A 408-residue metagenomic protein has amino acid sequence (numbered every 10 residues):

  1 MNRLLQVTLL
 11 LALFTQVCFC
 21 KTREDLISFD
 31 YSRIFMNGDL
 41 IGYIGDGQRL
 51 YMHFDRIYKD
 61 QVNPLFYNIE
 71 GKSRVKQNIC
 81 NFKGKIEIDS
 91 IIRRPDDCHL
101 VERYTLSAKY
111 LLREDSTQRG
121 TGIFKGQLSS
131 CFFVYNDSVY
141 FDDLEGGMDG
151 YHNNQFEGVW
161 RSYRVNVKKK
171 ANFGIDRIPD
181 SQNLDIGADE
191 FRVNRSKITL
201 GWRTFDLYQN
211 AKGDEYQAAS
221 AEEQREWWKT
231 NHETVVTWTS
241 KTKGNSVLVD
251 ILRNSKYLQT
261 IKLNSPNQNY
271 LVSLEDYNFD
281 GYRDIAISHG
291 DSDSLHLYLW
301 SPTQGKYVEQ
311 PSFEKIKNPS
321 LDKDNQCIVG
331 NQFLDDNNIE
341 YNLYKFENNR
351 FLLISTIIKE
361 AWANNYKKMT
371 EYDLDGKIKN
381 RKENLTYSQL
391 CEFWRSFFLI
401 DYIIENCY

Functional and structural regions predicted by a protein language model:
M1-D25: Bacterial Sec-dependent N-terminal signal peptides
K21-L65, G213-V272, I378-Y408: Terminal domain-start segments
T22-D55, N63-S73, E102-G122, G150-N166 (+3 more regions): Tryptophan-anchored aromatic micro-motifs
G146-K241, C327-Y408: Acidic, small-residue rich beta-repeat scaffolds with periodic aromatic anchors
L252-N254, D293-E309, L343-N348: Beta-propeller blade repeat segments, especially FG-GAP/WD-type strand-to-loop junctions in 6- to 7-bladed propeller
Q268-Y277, I316-Q326: Beta-propeller blade termini
D280: Acidic carboxylate motifs that coordinate Ca2+ or other divalent cations, activating on Asp/Glu
D284-H289: Hydrophobic beta-strand segments that make up the repeating blades of beta-propeller and related beta-repeat
